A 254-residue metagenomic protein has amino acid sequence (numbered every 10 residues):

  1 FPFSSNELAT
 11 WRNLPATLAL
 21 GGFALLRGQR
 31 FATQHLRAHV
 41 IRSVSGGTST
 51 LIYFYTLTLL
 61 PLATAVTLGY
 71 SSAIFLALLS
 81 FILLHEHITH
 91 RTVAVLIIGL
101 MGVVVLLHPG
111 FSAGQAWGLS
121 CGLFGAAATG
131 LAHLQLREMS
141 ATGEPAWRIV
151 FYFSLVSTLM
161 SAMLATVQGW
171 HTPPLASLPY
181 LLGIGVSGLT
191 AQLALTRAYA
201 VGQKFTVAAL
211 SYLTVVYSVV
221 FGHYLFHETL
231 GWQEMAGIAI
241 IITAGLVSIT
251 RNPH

Functional and structural regions predicted by a protein language model:
F3-S5, L20, F111-P173: Transmembrane alpha-helical segments that form core, pore/gating elements of small-molecule transporters/exporters
W11, V66-S71, M139, G143-L155 (+1 more regions): Helix-helix packing/entry segments at the starts of transmembrane helices
P15-A19, L68-I82, I97-I98, V156-M160 (+2 more regions): Alpha-helical transmembrane segments of compact multi-pass small-molecule transporters, enriched in specific families
G21, S43, G47-L51, A73-L78 (+8 more regions): Hydrophobic/small/kink-forming positions within alpha-helical transmembrane segments of polytopic membrane proteins
A24, G28, Y53-Y55, S72-A94 (+1 more regions): C-terminal transmembrane-helix exit sites in multi-pass transporters
A24-F54, W117-G125, A165, T172-T190: Loop-to-transmembrane-helix transition segments
Q34-S45, I88-L100, G118-L123, G143-L155 (+1 more regions): Cytoplasmic-side transmembrane-helix entry/capping segments in multi-pass membrane proteins
R91-H108, Q233-N252: Hydrophobic transmembrane alpha-helices of multi-pass small-molecule transport proteins
